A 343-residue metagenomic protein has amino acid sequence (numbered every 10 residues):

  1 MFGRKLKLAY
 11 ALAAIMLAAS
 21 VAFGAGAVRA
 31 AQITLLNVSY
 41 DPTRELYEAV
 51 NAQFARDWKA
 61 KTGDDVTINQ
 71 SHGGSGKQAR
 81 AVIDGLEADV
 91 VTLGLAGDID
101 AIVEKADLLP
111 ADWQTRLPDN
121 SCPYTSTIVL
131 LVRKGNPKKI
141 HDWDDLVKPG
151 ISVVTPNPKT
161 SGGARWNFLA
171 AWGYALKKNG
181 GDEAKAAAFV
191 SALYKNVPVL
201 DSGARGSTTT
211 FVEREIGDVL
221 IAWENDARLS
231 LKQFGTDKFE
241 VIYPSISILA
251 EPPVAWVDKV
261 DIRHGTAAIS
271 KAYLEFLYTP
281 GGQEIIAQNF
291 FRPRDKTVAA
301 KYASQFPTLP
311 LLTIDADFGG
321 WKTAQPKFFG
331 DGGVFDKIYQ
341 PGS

Functional and structural regions predicted by a protein language model:
M1-K7: N-terminal secretory signal peptides that target proteins for export/translocation
A9-G24: Bacterial N-terminal signal peptides
A30-S161, A303, Y339-Q340: N-terminal segment of the mature folded domain
V38-Y40, V132-K134, S152-N179, Y194-V197 (+1 more regions): Short beta-strand->loop
T127-N136, E251-A268, I285-N289: A bilobed periplasmic-binding-protein/Venus flytrap-type ligand-binding module shared by bacterial periplasmic
G135-H141, T160, G173-G181, V260-A268: Short helix-loop capping/hinge motifs at secondary-structure junctions, enriched in acidic/polar residues
K178-S245: Ligand-binding pocket segment of bilobal, Venus flytrap-like solute-binding proteins
D261-S343: Extracellular/periplasmic juxtamembrane helices and adjacent flexible linkers that interface with membrane partners
